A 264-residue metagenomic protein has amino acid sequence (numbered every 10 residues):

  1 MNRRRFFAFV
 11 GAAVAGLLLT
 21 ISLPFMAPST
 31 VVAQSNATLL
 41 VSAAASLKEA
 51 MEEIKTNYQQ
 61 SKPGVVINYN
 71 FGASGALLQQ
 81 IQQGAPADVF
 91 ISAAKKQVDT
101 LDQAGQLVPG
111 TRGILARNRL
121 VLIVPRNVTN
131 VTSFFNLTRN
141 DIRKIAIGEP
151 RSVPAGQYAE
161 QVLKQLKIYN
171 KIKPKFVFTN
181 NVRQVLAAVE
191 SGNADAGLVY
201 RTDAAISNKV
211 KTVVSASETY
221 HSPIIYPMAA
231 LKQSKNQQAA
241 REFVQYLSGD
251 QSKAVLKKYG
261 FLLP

Functional and structural regions predicted by a protein language model:
M1-A12, T20-I21, P28-S29: Twin-arginine (Tat) signal peptide motif
S22-S61, V66-N70, G75, Q79-Q83 (+4 more regions): Exported/periplasmic ABC-transporter solute-binding proteins
